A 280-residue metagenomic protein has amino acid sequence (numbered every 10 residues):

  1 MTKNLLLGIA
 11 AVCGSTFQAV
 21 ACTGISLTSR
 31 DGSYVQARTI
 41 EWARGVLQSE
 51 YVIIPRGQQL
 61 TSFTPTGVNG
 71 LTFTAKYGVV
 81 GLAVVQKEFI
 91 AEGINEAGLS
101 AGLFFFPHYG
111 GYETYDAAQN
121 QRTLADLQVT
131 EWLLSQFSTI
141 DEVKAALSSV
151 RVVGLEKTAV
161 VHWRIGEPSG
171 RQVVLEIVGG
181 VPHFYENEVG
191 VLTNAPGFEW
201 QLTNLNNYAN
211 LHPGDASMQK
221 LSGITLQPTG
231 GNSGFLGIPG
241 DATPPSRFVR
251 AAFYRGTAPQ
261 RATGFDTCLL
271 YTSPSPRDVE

Functional and structural regions predicted by a protein language model:
T2-F17: Gram-negative bacterial Sec-dependent N-terminal signal peptides
A21-A118, K157: A contiguous strand-loop segment
T61-T66, A195-M218: A recognition module on extended beta-rich or small alphabeta surfaces enriched in W/G with H and D/E
T114-S148: Compact, glycine/acidic-enriched structural inserts
Q136-V173: Secretory/export targeting leaders with adjacent low-complexity proregions
V160-Y208: Extended amphipathic alpha-helical segments with heptad-repeat/coiled-coil character used for oligomerization, fusion
H212-G256: Long, charge-rich alpha-helical interaction segments
Y271-E280: Single conserved hydrophobic/aromatic residue that forms the stacking wall/gate of nucleotide- or nucleobase-binding
